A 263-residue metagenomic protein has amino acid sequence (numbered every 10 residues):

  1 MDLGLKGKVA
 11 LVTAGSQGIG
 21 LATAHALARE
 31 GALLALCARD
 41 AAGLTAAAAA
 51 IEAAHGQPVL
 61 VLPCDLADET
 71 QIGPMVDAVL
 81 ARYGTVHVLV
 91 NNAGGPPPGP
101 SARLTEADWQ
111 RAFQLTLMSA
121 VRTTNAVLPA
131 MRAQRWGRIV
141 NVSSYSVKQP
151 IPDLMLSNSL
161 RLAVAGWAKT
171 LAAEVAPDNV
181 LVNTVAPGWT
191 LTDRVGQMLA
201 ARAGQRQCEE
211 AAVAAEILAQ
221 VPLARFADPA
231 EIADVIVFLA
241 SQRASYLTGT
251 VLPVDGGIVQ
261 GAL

Functional and structural regions predicted by a protein language model:
V9, A14-G18: Conserved glycine-rich cofactor-binding loop
E30-A46: Conserved glycine-rich Rossmann-like NAD(P)H-binding loop of the short-chain dehydrogenase/reductase
V90, A176, L181, L247-G249: Short, small/polar-rich loop/turn modules that mediate ligand/substrate recognition or access, typified
P100-S101, D108-F113, I139, I217: Substrate-binding pocket helix/loop in short-chain dehydrogenase/reductase
P129, A173-E174, S245: Alpha-helical segment proximal to the catalytic Tyr-Lys
V140-V164, A168-P177, W189-T190: Catalytic loop of short-chain dehydrogenase/reductase
Q149, V237, T248-L263: Short C-terminal tail/terminal secondary-structure segment of NAD(P)H-dependent dehydrogenase/reductase domains
